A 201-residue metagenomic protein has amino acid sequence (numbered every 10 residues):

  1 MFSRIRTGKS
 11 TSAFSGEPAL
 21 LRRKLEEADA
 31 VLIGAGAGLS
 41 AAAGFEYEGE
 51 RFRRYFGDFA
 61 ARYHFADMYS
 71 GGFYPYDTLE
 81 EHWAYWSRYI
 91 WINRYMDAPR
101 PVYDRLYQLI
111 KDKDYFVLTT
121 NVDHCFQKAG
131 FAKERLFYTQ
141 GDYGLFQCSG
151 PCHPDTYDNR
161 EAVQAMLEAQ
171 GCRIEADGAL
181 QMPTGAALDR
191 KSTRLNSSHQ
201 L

Functional and structural regions predicted by a protein language model:
M1-S198: Conserved catalytic core of sirtuin-type NAD+-dependent deacylases
L201: Cationic, low-complexity basic patches in intrinsically disordered or flexible, solvent-exposed regions
